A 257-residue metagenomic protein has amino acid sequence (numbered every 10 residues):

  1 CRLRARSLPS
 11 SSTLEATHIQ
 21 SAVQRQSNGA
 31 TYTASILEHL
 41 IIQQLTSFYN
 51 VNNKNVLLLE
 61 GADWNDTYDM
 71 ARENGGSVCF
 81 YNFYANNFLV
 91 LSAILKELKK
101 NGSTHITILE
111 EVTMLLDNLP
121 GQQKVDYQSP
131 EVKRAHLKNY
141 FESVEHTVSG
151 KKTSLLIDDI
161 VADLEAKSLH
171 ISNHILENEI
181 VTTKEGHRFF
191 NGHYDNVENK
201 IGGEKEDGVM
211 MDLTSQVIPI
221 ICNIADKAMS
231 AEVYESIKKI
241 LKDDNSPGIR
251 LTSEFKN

Functional and structural regions predicted by a protein language model:
C1-N257: Acidic, mature catalytic/reactive cores of soluble proteins
